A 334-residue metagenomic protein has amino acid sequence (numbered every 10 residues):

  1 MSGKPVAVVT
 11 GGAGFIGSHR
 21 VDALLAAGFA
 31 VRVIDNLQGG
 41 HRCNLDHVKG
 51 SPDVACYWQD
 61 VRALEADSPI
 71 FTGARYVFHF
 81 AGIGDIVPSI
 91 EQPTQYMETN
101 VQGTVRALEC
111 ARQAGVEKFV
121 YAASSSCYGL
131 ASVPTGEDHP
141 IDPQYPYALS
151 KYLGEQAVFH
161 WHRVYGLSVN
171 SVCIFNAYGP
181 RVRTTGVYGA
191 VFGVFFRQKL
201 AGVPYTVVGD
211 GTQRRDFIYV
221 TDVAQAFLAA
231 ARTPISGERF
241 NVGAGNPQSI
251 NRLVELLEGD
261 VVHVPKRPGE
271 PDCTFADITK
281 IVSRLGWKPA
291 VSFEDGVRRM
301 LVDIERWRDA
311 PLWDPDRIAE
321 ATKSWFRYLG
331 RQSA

Functional and structural regions predicted by a protein language model:
M1-A177, D303, W307, A321-Y328 (+1 more regions): N-terminal Rossmann-like NAD(P)+-binding domain of SDR-like oxidoreductases, especially those catalyzing
G40, R62, E91, T99-Q102 (+7 more regions): Residue-level signal for the nucleotide or nucleotide-sugar donor/cofactor binding architecture
P52-V54, G193-V207, T233, G259-P265 (+1 more regions): A short C-terminal helix-loop "cap" of Rossmann-like NAD(P)-dependent dehydrogenase/epimerase domains
R106-C110, A157, F217, D222-Q225 (+1 more regions): Conserved mid-core alpha-helix of short-chain dehydrogenase/reductase
Y152, A177-G193, A201-V203, V208 (+4 more regions): Glycine/proline-rich active-site loop of Rossmann-fold NAD(P)-dependent oxidoreductases
V220, N251-R252, R267-P289, D295-R299 (+1 more regions): Conserved C-terminal active-site "lid" loop/helix of NAD(P)H-dependent oxidoreductases that clamps the redox cofactor
F227-A231, L257, V297-I304: Hydrophobic "lid"/C-terminal helical patch of Rossmann-like NAD(P)-dependent dehydrogenase/epimerase domains
T233-P268, D277-I278: Mid/C-terminal beta-alpha module of Rossmann-like enzyme folds, strongest in SDR-family dehydrogenases/epimerases
